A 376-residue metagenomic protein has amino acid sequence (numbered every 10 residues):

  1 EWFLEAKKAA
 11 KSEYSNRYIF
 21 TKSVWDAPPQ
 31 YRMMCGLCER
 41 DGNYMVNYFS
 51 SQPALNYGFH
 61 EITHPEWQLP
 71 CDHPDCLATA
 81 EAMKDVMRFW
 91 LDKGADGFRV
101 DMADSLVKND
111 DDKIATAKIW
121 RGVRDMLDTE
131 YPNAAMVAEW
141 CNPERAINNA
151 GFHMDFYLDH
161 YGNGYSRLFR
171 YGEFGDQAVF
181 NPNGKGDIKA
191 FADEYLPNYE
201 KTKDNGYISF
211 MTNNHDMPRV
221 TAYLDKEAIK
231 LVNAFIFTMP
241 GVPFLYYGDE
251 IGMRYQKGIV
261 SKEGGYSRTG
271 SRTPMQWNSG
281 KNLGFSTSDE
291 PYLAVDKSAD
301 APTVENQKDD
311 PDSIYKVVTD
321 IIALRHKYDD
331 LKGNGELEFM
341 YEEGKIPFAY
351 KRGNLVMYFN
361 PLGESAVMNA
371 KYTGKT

Functional and structural regions predicted by a protein language model:
W2-K93: Active-site-adjacent "subsite" loops/lids of carbohydrate-active enzymes
W2-P29, D85-V86, D96-D204, I208 (+6 more regions): Active-site-proximal helices and loops of the catalytic beta/alpha 8
S51-A80, A103-A115, F174-I188, N214-L224: The substrate-binding groove and active-site-proximal loops of carbohydrate-active enzymes, especially glycoside
S51-Q52, G206-I208, P347: Short glycine-rich loop/turn motifs
C76-T79, M83, L91, D112 (+4 more regions): Aromatic-acidic/polar surface patches that form glycan- and anion
E130, N142, A146-I147, G151 (+4 more regions): Loop/helix patches that line or flank the sugar-binding groove of alpha-linked glycan CAZymes
